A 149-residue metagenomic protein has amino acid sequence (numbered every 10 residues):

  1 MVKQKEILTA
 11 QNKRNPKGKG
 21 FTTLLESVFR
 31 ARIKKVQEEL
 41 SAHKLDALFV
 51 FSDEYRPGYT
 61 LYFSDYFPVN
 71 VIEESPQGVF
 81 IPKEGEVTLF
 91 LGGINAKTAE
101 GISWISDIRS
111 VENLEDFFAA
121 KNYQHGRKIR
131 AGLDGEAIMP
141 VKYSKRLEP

Functional and structural regions predicted by a protein language model:
V2-A120: N-terminal accessory/capping or targeting/presequence segment of soluble
N113-P149: Non-catalytic accessory segments adjacent to catalytic cores
